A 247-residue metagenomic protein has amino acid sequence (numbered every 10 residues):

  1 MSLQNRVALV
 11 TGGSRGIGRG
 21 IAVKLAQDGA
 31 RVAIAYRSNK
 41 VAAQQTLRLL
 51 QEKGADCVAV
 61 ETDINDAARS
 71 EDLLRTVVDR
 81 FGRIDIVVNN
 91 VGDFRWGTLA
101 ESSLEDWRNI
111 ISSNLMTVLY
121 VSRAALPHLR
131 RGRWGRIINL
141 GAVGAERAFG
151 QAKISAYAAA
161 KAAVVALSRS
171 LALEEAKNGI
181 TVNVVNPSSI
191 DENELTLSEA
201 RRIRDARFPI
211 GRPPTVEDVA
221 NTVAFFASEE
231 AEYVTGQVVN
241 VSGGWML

Functional and structural regions predicted by a protein language model:
S14-R15: Conserved glycine-rich cofactor-binding loop
K40-V41, E61-L73, L104, E217-D218: The beta1-alpha1 cofactor-binding region of Rossmann-like NAD(H)/NADP(H)-dependent oxidoreductases
T98-L99, D106-I111, T196, R204: Substrate-binding pocket helix/loop in short-chain dehydrogenase/reductase
S122, A160, S168: Active-site helix of classical SDR
P127, R169, L173-E174, E232: Alpha-helical segment proximal to the catalytic Tyr-Lys
A176, T181, V234-G236: Short, small/polar-rich loop/turn modules that mediate ligand/substrate recognition or access, typified
T215-V241, M246: C-terminal substrate-recognition "lid" of short-chain dehydrogenase/reductases
